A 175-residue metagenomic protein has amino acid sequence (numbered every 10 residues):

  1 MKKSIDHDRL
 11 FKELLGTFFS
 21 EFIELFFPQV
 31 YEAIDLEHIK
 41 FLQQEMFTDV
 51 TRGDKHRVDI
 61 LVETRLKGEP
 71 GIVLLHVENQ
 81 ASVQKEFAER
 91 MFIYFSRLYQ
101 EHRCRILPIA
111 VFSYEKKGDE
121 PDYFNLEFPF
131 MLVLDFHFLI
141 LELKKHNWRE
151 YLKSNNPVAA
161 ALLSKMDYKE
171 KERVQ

Functional and structural regions predicted by a protein language model:
M1-Q175: Conserved single-residue anchors adjacent to enzymatic active/cofactor-binding motifs
